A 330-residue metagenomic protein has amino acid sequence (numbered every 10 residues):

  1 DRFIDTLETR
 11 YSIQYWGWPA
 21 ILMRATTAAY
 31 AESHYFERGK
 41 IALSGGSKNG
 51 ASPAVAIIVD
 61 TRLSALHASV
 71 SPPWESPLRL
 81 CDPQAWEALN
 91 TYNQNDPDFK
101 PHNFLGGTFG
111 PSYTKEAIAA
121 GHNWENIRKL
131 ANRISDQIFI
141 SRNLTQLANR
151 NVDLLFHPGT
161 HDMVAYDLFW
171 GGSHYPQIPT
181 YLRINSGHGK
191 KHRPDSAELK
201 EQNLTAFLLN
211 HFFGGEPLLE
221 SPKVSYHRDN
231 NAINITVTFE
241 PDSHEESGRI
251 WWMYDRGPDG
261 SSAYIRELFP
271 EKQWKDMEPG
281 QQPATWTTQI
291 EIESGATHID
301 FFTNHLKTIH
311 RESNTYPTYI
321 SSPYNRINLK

Functional and structural regions predicted by a protein language model:
D1-M23, E75-A88: Cap/lid segment of the alpha/beta-hydrolase catalytic domain
T27-N93, K129-R133: Primarily recognizes the serine-hydrolase "nucleophile elbow" in alpha/beta-hydrolase and SGNH/GDSL folds
I118-S186, N230-A232, T238-G248: Serine-hydrolase catalytic core
Q177-T205: Histidine-bearing beta->alpha loop at or near hydrolase active sites
L208-W252, K275-I290: Surface beta-strand/loop "capping" patches
H244-M253, D259, I299-T303: Beta-strand-rich binding/interaction modules
A296-E312: Short, aromatic- and glycine-rich surface loops/edge beta-strands on solvent-exposed regions
H310-K330: Short beta-strand elements
